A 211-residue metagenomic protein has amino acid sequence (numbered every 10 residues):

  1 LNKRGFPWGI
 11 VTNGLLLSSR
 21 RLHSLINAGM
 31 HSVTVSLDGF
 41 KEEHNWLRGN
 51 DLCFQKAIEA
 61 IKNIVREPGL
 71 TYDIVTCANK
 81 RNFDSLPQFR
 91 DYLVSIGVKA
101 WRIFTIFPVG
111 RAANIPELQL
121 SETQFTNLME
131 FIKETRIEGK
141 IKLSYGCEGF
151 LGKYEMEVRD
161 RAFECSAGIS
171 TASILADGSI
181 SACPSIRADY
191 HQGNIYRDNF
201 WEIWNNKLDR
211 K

Functional and structural regions predicted by a protein language model:
L1-P108, L118-S121: Radical SAM/AdoMet-radical enzyme domain recognition
V35, G178, F200: Conserved, mostly hydrophobic/aromatic
E43-W46, E164, H191: Conserved beta-strand positions that form and line the central face of beta-propeller blades
N50-D51, Q119-E122, T126, N194-D198: Short, conserved loop/turn and helix-capping segments at secondary-structure boundaries that abut family-defining
Q55-I58, K62, P87, T126-K133 (+2 more regions): Generic alpha-helical structural signal
S85, F107-A188: A C-terminal junction/extension of Radical SAM enzymes
A162, I186-K211: Membrane-interface junctions of multi-pass transporters
